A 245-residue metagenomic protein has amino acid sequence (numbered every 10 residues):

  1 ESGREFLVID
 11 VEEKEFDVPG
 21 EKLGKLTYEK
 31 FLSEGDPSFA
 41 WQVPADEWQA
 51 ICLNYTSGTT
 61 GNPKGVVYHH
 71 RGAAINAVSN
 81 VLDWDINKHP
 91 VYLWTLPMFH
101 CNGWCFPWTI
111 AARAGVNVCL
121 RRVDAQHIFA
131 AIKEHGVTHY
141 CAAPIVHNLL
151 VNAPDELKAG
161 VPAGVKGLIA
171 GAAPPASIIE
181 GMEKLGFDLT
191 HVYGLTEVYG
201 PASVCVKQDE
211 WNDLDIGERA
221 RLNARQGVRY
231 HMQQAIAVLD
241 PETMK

Functional and structural regions predicted by a protein language model:
E1, L7, K64-V67, W94 (+2 more regions): Short beta-strand->loop structural element characteristic of the AMP-binding/adenylate-forming
S2-E47, G217-A220: ANL superfamily adenylate-forming
E5-K14, T190-E197, G227-V228: Beta-strand->loop->alpha-helix junctions that form or flank phosphate-binding loops in nucleotide-handling enzymes
E29, A112, E134-A142, V151-N223 (+2 more regions): Gly/Ser/Thr-rich phosphate-binding loop
D46, I86-P90, V161-P162: Short helix-loop-beta connector
I51-I75: Conserved AMP-binding A3 loop
A74-V91, F99-T138, A153-P154: Conserved AMP-binding/adenylation subdomain of ANL enzymes
D124, I145-H147, P174: Alpha-helix capping/helix-boundary segments
